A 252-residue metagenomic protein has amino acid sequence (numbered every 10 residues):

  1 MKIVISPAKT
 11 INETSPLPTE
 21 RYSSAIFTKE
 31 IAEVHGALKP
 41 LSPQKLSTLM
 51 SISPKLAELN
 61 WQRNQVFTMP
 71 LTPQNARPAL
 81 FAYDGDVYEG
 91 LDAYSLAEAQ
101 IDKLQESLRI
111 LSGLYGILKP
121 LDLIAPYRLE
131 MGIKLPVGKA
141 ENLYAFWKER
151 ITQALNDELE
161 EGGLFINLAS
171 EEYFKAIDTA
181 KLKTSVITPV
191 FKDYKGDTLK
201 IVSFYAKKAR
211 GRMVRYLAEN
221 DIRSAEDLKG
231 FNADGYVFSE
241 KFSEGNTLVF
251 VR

Functional and structural regions predicted by a protein language model:
K2-S6, L164-N167: Short hydrophobic beta-strand segments
I3, D86, I187, L248: A broad, low-specificity signal marking well-ordered, structured residues that form hydrophobic/aromatic
V4-S95: Active-site helix-to-loop segments that bind/position phosphate- or nucleotide-bearing substrates and donors across
I5-P7, E240, R252: Pocket-edge structural micro-motifs
A93-S243, V249: Internal, well-folded beta-alpha domain core
